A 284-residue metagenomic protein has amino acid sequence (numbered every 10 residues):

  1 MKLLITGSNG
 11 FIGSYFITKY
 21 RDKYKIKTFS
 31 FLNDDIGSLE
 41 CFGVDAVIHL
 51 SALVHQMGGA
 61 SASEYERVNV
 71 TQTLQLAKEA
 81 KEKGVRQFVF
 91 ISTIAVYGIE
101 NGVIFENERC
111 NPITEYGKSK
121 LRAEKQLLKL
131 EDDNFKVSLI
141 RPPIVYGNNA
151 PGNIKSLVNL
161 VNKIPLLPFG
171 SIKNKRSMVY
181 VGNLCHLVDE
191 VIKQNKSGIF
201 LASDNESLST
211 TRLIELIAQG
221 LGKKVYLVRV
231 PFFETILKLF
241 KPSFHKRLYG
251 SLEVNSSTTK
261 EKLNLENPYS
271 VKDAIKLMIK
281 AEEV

Functional and structural regions predicted by a protein language model:
L3-R21: N-terminal Rossmann NAD(P)H-binding glycine-rich loop of SDR-like oxidoreductase domains
D35-Q75, E79-E82, V96-I99: NAD(P)H-binding glycine-rich loop region in Rossmannoid oxidoreductase-like domains and their noncatalytic homologs
E64-Q75, C110, T114, K118-L121 (+1 more regions): Glycine-rich NAD(P)-binding loop of the Rossmann-fold in SDR/ketoreductase-type enzymes
Q75-E115, L130, S138: Conserved Rossmann-fold NAD(P)-dependent oxidoreductase catalytic core, especially the SDR/UDP-sugar
K125-N148: Conserved beta-loop-beta element that borders a ligand/cofactor-binding pocket
A150-S156, G170-I192, G198: Substrate-positioning beta->alpha
V191-F244, K272-V284: Mid/C-terminal beta-alpha module of Rossmann-like enzyme folds, strongest in SDR-family dehydrogenases/epimerases
F244-V284: C-terminal amphipathic/interface module of NAD(P)-dependent oxidoreductases and related NAD-binding regulators
